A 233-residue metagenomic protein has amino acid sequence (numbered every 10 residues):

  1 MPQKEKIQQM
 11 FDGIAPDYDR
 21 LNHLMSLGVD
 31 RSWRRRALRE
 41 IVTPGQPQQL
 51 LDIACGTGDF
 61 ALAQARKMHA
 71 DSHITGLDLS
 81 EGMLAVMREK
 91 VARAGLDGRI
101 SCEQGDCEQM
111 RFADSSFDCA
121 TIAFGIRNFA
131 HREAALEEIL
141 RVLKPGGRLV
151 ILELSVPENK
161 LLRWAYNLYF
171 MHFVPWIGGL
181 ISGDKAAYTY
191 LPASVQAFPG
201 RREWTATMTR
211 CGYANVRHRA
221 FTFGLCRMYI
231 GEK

Functional and structural regions predicted by a protein language model:
E5, L152-T207, R217: C-terminal alpha-helical "lid/dimerization" subdomain adjacent to the S-adenosyl-L-methionine
Y18, A120-T121: Hydrophobic beta-strand segment of the Class I
L27-Q48, A63: Conserved alpha-helix/loop element of class I SAM-dependent methyltransferases that forms part of the SAM/SAH-binding
Q49-Q109: Class I SAM-dependent methyltransferase SAM/SAH-binding core
A70-D71, L143-R148: Short glycine-dipeptide loop
E108-C119: A short acidic, Gly/Pro-enriched loop at the edge of an enzyme's catalytic core that lines a small-molecule cofactor
E133-P145: A short glycine-rich, Lys/Arg-flanked "PGG" loop and its adjoining helix->strand segment in the class I
T205, C211-K233: Core SAM-dependent methyltransferase catalytic element
